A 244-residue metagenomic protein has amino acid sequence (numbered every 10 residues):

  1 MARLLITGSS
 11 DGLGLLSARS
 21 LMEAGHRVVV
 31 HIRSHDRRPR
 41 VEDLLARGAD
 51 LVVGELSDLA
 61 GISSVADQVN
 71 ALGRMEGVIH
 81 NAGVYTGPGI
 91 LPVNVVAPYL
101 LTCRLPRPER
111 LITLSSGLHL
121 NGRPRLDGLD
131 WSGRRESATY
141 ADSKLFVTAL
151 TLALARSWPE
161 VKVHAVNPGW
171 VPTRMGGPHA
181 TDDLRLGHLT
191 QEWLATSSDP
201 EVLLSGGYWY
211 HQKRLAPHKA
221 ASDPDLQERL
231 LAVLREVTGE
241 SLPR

Functional and structural regions predicted by a protein language model:
L4-S9, H31: Conserved N-terminal Rossmann-fold NAD(P)-binding element of oxidoreductases
T7, M75-G83, N94, I112-S116 (+1 more regions): Rossmann-fold scaffold of SDR-type NAD(P)-dependent oxidoreductases
S10-S20: N-terminal Rossmann NAD(P)H-binding glycine-rich loop of SDR-like oxidoreductase domains
A24-R40: Conserved glycine-rich Rossmann-like NAD(P)H-binding loop of the short-chain dehydrogenase/reductase
L44-A60: Rossmann-fold cofactor-recognition segment
S57, G89-A97, D142-S143, D182 (+1 more regions): Glycine-rich NAD(P)-binding loop of the Rossmann-fold in SDR/ketoreductase-type enzymes
G83-P88, R110-E160, N167-A180: Catalytic loop of short-chain dehydrogenase/reductase
A165, T181-A232, E236, E240-L242: C-terminal helical subdomain
